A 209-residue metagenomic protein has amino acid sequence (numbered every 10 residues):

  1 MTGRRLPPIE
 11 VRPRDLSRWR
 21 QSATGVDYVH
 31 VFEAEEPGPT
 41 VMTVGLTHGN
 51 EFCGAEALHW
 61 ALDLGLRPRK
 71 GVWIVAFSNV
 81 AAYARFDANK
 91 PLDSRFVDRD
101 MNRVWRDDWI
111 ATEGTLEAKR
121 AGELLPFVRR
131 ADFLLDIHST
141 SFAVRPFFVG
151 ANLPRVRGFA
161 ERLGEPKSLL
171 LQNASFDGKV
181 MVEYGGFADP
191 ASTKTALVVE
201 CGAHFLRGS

Functional and structural regions predicted by a protein language model:
M1-S209: Structured catalytic-domain cores with a bias toward divalent-metal coordination
